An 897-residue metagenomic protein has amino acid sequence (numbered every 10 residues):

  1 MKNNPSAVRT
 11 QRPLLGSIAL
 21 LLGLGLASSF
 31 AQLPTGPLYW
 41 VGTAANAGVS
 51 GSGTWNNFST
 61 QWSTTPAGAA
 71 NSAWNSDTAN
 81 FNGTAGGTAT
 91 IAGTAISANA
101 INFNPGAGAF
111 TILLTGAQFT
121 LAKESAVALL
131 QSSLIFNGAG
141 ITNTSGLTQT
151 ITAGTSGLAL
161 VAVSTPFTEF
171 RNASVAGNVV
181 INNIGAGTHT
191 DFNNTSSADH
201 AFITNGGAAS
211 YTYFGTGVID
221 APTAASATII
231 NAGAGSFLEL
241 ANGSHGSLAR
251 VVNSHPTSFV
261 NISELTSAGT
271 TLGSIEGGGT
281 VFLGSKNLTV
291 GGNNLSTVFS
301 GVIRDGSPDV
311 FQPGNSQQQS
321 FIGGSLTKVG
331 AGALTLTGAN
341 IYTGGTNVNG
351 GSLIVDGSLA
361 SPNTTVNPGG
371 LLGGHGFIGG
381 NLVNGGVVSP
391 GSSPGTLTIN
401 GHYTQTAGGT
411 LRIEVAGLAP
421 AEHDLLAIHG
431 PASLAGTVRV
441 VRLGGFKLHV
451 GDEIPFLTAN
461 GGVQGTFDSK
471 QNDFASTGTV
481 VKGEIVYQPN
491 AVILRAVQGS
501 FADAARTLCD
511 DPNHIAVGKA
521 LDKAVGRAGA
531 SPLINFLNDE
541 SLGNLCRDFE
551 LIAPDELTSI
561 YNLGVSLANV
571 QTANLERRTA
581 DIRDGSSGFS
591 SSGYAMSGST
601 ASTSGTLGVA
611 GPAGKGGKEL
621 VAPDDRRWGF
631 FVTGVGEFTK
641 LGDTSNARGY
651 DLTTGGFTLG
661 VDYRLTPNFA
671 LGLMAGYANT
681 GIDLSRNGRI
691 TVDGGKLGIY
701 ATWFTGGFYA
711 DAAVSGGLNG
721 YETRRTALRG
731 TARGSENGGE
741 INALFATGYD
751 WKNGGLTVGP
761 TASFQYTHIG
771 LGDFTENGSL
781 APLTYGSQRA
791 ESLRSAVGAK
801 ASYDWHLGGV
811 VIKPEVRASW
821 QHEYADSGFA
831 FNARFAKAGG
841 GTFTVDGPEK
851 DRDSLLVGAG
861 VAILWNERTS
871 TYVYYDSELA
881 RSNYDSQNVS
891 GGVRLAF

Functional and structural regions predicted by a protein language model:
K2-L22, A27-A45, T54, F167 (+3 more regions): Outer-membrane translocation/initiation segment of Type V secreted surface proteins
P34-A67, T111-V251, G277-N367, F377-I378 (+4 more regions): Extracellular repeat-rich scaffold modules on cell surfaces
T43-A47, P66-A69, T84-G86, G106-G108 (+7 more regions): Acidic glycine-/aspartate-rich tracts in secreted/extracellular proteins
T54, N287-V290, N294, L371-P455 (+3 more regions): Extracellular beta-strand/loop-rich repeat segments of large surface/secreted proteins
A98-A139, L147-I151, V260-S263, G273 (+4 more regions): Extracellular beta-helix/beta-solenoid repeat scaffolds
D452, F467-D468, T644, S685-N687 (+4 more regions): Outer-membrane beta-barrel and related beta-rich outer-membrane complex signature in Gram-negative bacteria
R527, S531-V758, E849, Y872-F897: Outer membrane beta-barrel translocator domains of Type V secretion systems
G698, I741, N777, A781-F897: Outer membrane beta-barrel transmembrane domains
